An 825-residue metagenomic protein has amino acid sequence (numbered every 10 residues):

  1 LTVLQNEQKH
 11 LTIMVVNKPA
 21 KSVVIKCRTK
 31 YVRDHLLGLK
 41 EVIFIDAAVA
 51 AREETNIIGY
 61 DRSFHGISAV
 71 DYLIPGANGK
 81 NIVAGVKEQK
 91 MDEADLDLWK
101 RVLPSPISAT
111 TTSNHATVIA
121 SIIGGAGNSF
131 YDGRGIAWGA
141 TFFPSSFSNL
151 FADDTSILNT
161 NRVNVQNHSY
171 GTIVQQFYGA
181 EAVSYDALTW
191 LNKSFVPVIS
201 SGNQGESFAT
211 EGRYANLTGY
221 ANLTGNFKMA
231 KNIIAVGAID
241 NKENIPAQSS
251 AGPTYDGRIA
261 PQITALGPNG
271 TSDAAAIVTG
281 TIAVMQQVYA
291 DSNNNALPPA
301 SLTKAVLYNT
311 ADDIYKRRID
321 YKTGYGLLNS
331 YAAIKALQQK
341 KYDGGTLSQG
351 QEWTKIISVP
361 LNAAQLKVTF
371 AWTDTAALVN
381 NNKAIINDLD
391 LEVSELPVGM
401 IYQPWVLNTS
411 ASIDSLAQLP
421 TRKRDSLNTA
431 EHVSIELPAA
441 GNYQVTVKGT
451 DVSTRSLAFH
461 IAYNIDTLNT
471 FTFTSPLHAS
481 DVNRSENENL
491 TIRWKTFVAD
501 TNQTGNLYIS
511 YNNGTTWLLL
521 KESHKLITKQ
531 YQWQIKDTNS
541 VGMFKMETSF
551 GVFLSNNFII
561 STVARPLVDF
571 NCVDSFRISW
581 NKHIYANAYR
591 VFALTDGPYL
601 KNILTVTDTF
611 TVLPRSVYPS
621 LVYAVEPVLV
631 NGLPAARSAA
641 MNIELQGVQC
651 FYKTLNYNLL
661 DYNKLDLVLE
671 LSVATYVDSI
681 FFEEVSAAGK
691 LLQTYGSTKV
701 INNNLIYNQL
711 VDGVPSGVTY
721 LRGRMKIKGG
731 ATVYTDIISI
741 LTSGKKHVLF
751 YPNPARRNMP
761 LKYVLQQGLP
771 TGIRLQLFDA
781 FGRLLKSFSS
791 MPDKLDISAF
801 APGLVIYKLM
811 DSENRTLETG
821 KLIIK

Functional and structural regions predicted by a protein language model:
T2-L73: Autoinhibitory propeptides
I67-F151, T160-N164, Q175-Y178, L191-V196 (+5 more regions): Subtilisin-like serine protease catalytic core
I74, A152, V174-Q176, A182 (+6 more regions): Active-site-adjacent substrate-recognition loops and nearby beta-strands within hydrolase catalytic domains
A260-R318, V445: Hydrolase catalytic cores
Y325-L389, E395, R455, H460-E486: Secreted peptidase-domain scaffold signal
I509, Y589-D596, S672-Y751, R756-K825: C-terminal outer-membrane/trafficking sorting elements
L554, L629-V648, G729-T742: Extracellular fibronectin type III
L613-P634, D712-K728: Beta-strand-rich modules
